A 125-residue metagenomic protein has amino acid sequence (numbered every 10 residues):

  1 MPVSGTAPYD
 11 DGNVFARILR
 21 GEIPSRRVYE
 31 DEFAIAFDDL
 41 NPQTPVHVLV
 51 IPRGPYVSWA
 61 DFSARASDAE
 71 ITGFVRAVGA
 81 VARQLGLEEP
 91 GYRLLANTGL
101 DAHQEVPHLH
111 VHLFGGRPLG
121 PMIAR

Functional and structural regions predicted by a protein language model:
M1-R125: HIT superfamily nucleotide-processing domains
